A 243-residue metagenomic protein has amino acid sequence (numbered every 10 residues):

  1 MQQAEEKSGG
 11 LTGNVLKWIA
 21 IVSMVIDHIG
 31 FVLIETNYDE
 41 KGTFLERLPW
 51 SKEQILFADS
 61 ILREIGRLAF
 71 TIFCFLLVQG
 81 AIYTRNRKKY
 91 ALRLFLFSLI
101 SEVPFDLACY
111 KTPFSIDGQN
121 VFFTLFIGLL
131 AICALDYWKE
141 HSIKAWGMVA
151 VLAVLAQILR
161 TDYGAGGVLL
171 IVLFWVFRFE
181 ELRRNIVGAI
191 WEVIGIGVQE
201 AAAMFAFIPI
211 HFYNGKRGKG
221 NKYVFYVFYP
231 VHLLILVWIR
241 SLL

Functional and structural regions predicted by a protein language model:
M1-L243: Alpha-helical transmembrane segments and their immediate juxtamembrane cytosolic regions
